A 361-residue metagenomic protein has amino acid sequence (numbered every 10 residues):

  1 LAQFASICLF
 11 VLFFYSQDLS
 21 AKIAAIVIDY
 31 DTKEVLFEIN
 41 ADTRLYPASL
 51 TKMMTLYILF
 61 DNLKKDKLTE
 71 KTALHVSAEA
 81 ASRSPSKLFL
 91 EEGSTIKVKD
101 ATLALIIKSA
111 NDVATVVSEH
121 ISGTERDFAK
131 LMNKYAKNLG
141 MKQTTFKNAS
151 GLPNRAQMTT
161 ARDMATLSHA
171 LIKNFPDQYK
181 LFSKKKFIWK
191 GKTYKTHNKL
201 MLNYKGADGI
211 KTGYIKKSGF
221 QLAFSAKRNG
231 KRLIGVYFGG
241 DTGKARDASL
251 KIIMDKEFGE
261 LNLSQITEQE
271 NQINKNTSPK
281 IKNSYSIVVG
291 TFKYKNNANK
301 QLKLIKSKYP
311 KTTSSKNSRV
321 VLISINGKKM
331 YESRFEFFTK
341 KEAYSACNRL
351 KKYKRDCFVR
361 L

Functional and structural regions predicted by a protein language model:
F4-D18: Bacterial N-terminal signal peptides
Y15-A21, P279-N283: Extreme N-terminus of proteins, especially the signal/transit-peptide cleavage junction and the first residues
Q17-R162, I172-K173: Active-site-adjacent loops and short helices of periplasmic peptidoglycan-processing enzymes
K22-A25, L45, Q221, I287 (+1 more regions): Short loop/turn microsegments at loop-to-beta-strand junctions
L36, V289-G290: Local beta-strand/beta-hairpin segments that build beta-sheet-rich folds
S49-T51, A78-A80, E92-S94, E119-I121 (+7 more regions): A mature extracytoplasmic/lumenal domain signature
R162-Y285, K293-L361: Extracytoplasmic
